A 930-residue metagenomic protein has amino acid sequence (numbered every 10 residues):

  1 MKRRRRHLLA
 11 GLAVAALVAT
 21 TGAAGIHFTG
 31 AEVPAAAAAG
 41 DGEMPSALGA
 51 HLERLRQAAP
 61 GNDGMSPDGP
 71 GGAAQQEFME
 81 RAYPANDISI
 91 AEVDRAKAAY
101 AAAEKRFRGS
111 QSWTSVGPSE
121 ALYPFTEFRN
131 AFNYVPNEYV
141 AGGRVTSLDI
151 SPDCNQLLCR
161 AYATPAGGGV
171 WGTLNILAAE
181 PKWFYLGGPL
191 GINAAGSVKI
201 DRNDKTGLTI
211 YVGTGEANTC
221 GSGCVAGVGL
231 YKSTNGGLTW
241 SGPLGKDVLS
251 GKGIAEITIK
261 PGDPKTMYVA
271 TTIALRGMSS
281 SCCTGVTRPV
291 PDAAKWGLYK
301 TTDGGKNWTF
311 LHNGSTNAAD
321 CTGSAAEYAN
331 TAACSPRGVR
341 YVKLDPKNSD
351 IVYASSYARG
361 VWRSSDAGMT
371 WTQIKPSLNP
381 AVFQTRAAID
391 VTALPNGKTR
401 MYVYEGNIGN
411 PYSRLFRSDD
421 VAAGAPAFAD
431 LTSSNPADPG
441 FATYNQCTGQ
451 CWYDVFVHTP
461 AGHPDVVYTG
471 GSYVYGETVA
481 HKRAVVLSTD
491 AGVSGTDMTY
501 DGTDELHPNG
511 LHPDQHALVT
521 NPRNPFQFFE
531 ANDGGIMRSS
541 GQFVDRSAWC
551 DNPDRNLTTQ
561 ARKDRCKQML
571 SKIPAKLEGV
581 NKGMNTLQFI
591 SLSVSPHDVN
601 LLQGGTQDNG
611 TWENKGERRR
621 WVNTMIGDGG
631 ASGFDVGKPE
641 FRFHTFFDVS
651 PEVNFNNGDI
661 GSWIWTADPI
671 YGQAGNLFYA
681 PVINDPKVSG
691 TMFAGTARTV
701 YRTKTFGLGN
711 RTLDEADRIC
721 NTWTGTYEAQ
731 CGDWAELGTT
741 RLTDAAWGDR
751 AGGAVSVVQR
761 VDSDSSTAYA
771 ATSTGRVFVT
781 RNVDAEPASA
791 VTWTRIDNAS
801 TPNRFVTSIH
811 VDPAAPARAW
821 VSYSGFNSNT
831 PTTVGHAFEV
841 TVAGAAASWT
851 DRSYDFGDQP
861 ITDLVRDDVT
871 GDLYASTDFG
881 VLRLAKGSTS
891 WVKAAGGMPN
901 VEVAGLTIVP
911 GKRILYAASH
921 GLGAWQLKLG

Functional and structural regions predicted by a protein language model:
K2-R3, R400: Zymogen propeptides/activation segments of proteases
R4-I26: Secretory targeting and sorting signals
T21-D41: C-terminal region of N-terminal signal peptides and the immediate post-cleavage residues of exported proteins
A39-G930: Beta-propeller blade termini and top-face loops
